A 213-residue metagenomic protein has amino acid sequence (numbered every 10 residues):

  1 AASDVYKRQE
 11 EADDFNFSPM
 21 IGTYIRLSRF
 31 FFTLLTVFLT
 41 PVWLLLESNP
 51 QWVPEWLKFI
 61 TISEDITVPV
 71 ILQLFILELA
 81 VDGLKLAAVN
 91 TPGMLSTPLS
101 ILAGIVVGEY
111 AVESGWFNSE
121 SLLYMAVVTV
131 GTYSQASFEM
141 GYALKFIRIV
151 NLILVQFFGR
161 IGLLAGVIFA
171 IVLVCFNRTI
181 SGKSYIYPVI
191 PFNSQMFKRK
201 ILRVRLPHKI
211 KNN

Functional and structural regions predicted by a protein language model:
A1-Y6: Short, small-residue-biased leader/transition segments that mark boundaries at the very start of proteins
K7-N151: Transmembrane alpha-helical segments that form the functional core of multipass membrane systems
S119-S121, A126-N213: Hydrophobic alpha-helical transmembrane segments of membrane transport and translocation systems, primarily multi-pass
